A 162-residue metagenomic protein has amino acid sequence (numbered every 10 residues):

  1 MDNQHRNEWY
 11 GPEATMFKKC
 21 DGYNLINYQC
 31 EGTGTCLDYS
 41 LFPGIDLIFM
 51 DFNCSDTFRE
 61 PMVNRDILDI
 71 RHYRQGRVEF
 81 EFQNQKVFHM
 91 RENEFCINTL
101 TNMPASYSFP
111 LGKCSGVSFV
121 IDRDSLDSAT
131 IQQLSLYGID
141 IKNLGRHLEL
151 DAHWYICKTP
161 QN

Functional and structural regions predicted by a protein language model:
M1-D66, R71: N-terminal low-complexity or simple alpha-helical regulatory segments that function as activation/interaction modules
Q4-Y10, I26-C30, Q83-V87, I121-S128: Short, mixed-charge, low-aromatic patches
Y23-I26, T57-R59, R74, F82-N84 (+2 more regions): Intrinsically disordered, low-complexity segments enriched in polar/charged residues with Gly/Pro, especially when
C36-L37, R77, G116: Short, acidic/polar N-cap/turn motifs at the starts of alpha helices
L47, V87-F88: Short, isolated positions in well-ordered beta-strands
C54-T57, G76-E79, L126: A short acidic, glycine/proline-enriched capping/turn motif at secondary-structure boundaries, especially helix N-cap
N64-N84, D122-R123: Glycine- and acidic-residue-biased ligand/ion/polar-headgroup-sensing regions
E81, F88-N162: Alpha-helical bundle regulatory/interaction domains
